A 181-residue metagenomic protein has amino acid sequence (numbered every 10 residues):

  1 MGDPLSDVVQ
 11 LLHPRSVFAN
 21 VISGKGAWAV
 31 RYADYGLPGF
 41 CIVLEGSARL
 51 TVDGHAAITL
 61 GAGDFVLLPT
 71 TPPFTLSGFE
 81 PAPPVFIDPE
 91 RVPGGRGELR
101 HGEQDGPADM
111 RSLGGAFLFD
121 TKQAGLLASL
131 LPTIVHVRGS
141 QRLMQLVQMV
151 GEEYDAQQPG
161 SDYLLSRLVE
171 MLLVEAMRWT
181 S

Functional and structural regions predicted by a protein language model:
M1-F65, P72-E103: Generic protein-terminus/edge-of-domain signal
D34-L37, G106, S140, S166: Short, solvent-exposed loop/helix junctions and linker helices that flank or host conserved functional motifs
V66-P69, L113-G114: Short hydrophobic-aromatic micro-motifs
S77-E80, R100-D109, Q148-Y154: Low-complexity, flexible helical/coil segments
G94-L126: Alpha-helix-centered segments that form part of catalytic cores
L113-G125, L130-S181: An amphipathic alpha-helical interaction segment
